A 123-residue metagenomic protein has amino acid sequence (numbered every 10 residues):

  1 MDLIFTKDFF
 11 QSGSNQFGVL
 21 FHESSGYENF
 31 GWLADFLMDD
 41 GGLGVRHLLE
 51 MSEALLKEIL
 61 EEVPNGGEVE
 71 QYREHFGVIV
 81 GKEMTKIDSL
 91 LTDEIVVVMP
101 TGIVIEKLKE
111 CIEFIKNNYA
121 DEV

Functional and structural regions predicted by a protein language model:
D2-E70: The feature represents the first ordered module of a protein
F10, S14-N15, G77, K109 (+1 more regions): Short linear sequence elements within intrinsically disordered, low-complexity coil regions
Q16-S25, M84-S89, C111, I115: Short, well-ordered strand-loop elements centered on a beta-strand within folded domains, enriched for acidic residues
G26-N29, G41, I79, I87 (+1 more regions): Long acidic/polar interaction regions in large eukaryotic complex-forming proteins
E50-K109: Amphipathic protein-protein interaction modules
E106-V123: Short, Lys/Arg-rich amphipathic alpha-helical interaction segments that bind nucleic acids or acidic protein surfaces
